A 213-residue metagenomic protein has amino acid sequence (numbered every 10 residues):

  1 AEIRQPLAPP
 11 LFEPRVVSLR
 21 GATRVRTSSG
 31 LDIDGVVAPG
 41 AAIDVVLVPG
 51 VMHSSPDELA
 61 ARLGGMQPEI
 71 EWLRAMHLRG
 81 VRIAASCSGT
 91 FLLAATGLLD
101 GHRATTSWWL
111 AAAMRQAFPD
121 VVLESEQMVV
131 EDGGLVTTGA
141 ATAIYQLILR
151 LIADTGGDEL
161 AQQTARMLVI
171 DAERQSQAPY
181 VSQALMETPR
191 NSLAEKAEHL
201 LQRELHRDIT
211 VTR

Functional and structural regions predicted by a protein language model:
A1-I83, F91-A95, S125, A153 (+3 more regions): Extended, subdomain-level signal for the structured scaffold at the beginning of enzyme domains
S29-I33, P119, T138-G139: Short, surface-exposed amphipathic charged segments that create phosphate/polyanion-binding patches used for binding
D57-R62, L99-H102, L135-T138, R150-L151: Flexible, glycine/proline-enriched loop segments at strand-loop-helix junctions that form or flank small-ligand binding
I83-A84, T105, E124, V136: Structural detector of well-ordered beta-strand residues that form the stable sheet scaffold of enzyme domains
L92-L99, V130, I144-L147: Acidic/polar active-site rim loop that often engages polyanionic ligands
D100-M128, T164: A conserved active-site-flanking secondary-structure segment within enzyme catalytic domains
E131-M167: Conserved anion/nucleotide-ligand pocket segment
